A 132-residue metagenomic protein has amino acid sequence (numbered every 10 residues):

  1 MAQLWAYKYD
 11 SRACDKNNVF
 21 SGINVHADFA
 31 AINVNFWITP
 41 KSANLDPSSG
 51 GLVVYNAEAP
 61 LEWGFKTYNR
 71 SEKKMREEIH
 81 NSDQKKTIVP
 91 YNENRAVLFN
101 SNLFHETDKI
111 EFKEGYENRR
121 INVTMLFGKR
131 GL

Functional and structural regions predicted by a protein language model:
M1-A2, A6-L132: Catalytic core of non-heme Fe(II) oxygenases with the double-stranded beta-helix
